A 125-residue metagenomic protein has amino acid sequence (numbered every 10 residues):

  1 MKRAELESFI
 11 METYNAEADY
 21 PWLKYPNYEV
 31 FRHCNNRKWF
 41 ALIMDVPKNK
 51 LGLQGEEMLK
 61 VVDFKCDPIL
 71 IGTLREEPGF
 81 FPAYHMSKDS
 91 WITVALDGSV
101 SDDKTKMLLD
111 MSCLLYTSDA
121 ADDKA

Functional and structural regions predicted by a protein language model:
M1-P26: Charge-rich, low-complexity N-terminal segments
L23-H85, S99: Short, conserved beta-strand/beta-arch hydrophobic-aromatic motifs that form part of recognition grooves or interface
M86-D97: Short helix/strand-capping connector loops at secondary-structure junctions
L109-L115: Surface-exposed amphipathic alpha-helical segments
Y116-A121: Conserved small/polar residues in nucleotide/adenosyl-binding loops
